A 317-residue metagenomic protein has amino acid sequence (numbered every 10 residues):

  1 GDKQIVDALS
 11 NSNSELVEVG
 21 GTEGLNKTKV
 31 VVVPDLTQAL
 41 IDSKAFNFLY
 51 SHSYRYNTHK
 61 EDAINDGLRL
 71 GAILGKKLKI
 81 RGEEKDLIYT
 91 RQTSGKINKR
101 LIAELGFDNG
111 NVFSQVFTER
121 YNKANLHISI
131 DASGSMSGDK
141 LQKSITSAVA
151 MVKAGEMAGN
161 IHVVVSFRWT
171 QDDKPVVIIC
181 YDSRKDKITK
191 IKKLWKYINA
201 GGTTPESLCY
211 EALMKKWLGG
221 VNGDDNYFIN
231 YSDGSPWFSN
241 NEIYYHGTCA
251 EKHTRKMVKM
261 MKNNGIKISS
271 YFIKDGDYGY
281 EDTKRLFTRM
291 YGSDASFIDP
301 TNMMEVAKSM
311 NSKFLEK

Functional and structural regions predicted by a protein language model:
G1-L126, D139-Q142: Negatively charged
T118-D186, Y227-N230, S269-I273: Von Willebrand factor
S135-Q142, W195-P205, K216-G219, W237-K252 (+1 more regions): Short, contiguous acidic/charged loop-to-helix segments that flank catalytic cores in large enzymes
K153-I161, L218-D224, M261-N264: Secondary-structure transition/capping motifs at alpha-helix termini and the adjoining loop/turn into the next element
D173-N226, K274-D277, E305-S309, K313: Von Willebrand factor
K174-L194, T248-K252, R285-N302: Acidic, Ser/Thr-rich peripheral helices and adjacent loops at domain boundaries
M214, G234-M290, I298: VWA/integrin I-like adhesion module and closely mimicked acidic/polar interface patches used
Y280, T288-K317: C-terminal helix of von Willebrand factor
